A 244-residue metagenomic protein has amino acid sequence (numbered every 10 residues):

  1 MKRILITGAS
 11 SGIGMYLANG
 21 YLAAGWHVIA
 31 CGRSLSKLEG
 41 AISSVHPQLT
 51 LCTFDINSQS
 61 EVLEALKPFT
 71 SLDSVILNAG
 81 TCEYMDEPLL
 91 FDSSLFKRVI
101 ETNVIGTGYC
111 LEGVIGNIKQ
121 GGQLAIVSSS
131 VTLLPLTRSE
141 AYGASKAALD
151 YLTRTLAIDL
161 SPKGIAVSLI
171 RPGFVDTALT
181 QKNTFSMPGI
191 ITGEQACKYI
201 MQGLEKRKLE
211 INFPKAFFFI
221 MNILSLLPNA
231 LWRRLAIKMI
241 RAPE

Functional and structural regions predicted by a protein language model:
S10-S11: Conserved glycine-rich cofactor-binding loop
V45-S60: Rossmann-fold cofactor-recognition segment
A79-Y84: Conserved NAD(P)H cofactor-binding loop of Rossmann-fold oxidoreductase domains
D86-P88, D92-R98: Substrate-binding pocket helix/loop in short-chain dehydrogenase/reductase
L111, S145-A148: Active-site helix of classical SDR
S129: Residue(s) in the substrate-gating loop at a strand-loop-helix junction that position the organic substrate next
L169, F185-I220: C-terminal helical subdomain
